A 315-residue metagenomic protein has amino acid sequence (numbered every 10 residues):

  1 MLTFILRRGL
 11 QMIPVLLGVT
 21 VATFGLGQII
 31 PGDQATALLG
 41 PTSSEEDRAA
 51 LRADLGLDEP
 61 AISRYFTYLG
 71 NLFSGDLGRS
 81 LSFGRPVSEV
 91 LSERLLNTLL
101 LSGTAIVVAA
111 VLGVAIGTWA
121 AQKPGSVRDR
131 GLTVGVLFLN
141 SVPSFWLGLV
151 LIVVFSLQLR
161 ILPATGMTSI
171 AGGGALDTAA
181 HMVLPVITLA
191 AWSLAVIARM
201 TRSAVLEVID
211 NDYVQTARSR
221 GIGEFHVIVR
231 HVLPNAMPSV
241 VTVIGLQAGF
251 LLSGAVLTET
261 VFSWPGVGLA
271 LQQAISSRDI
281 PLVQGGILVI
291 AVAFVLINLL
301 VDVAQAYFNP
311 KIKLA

Functional and structural regions predicted by a protein language model:
M1-F4, R8, P60, R64 (+11 more regions): Amphipathic alpha-helical recognition patches that constitute DNA-binding helices
L2-T3, A22, E93-R130, S144 (+1 more regions): Alpha-helical transmembrane segments of integral membrane proteins, especially multi-pass inner/plasma-membrane
L6-L16: N-terminal signal-anchor/signal peptide hydrophobic helix marking the start of the first transmembrane segment
R7, P31, G40, S82 (+7 more regions): Phosphate-coordinating loops and pocket residues in cytosolic domains that bind phosphorylated ligands
V15-F66, L159-H181: Hydrophobic alpha-helical transmembrane segments of membrane transport/permease proteins and related membrane-embedded
T23-I29, E59, G70, V134-T165 (+1 more regions): Membrane-water interface segments at the C-terminal ends of transmembrane alpha-helices in multi-pass inner-membrane
L26-I30, L38, T42-S43, L72-F73 (+10 more regions): Hydrophobic aliphatic residues
D58-V114: An internal, D/E-rich "acidic patch" concept
